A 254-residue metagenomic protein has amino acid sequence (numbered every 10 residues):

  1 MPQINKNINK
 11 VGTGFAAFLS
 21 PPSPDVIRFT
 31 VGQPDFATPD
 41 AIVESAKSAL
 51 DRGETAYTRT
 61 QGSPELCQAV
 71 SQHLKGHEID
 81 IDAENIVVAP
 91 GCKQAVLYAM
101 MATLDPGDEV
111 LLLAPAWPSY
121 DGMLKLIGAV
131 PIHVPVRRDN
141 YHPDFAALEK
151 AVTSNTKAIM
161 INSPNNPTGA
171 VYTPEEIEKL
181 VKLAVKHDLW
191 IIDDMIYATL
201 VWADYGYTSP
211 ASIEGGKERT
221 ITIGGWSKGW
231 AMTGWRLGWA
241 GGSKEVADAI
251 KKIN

Functional and structural regions predicted by a protein language model:
I4-G91, Y98: N-terminal small-domain helix-loop-helix segment of the aminotransferase-like
I81-I86, P106-E109, N155, K217-T220: Short acidic capping loops at alpha-helix termini that bridge into adjacent secondary structure
A102-L124: Conserved PLP-anchoring active-site segment centered on the Schiff-base-forming lysine
D108, A129, K186-L189, K217-E218: A short helix->loop->beta-strand "cap" motif at the edges of active sites that frequently abuts
L126-I132: A short helix-loop-beta submotif of the ANL/AMP-binding
I132, V136-Y205: Active-site phosphate-binding strand-loop segment of PLP-dependent enzymes
I213-N254: Conserved core segment of the aminotransferase class I/II
